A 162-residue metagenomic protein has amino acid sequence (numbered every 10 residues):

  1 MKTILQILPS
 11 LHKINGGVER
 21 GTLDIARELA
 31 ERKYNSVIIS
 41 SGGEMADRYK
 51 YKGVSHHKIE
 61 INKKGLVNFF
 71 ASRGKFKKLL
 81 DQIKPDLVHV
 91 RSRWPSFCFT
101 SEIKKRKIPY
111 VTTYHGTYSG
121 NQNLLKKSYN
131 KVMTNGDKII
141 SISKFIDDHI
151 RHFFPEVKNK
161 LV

Functional and structural regions predicted by a protein language model:
M1-L5: Extreme N-terminal starter segment of soluble prokaryotic enzymes
I7-N15, G21-N68: N-terminal strand-loop element at the rim of the active site of nucleotide-sugar-dependent glycosyltransferases
V18-G21, S41, V90-S92, N135 (+1 more regions): Replace "coordinates the UDP/GDP/TDP-sugar" with "coordinates nucleotide-activated sugar donors
E44-M45, W94-P95, F145-D147: Alpha-helix capping/helix-boundary segments
K52, N62-V88, F97-S101, K105-R106 (+2 more regions): An amphipathic, basic-hydrophobic alpha-helix
V90-S96, Y114: Short His-centered aromatic/hydrophobic patch
V111-I140, P155: A conserved, positively charged/aromatic
G136-L161: A short, active-site helix/loop in glycosyltransferases that binds the activated sugar's phosphate group
